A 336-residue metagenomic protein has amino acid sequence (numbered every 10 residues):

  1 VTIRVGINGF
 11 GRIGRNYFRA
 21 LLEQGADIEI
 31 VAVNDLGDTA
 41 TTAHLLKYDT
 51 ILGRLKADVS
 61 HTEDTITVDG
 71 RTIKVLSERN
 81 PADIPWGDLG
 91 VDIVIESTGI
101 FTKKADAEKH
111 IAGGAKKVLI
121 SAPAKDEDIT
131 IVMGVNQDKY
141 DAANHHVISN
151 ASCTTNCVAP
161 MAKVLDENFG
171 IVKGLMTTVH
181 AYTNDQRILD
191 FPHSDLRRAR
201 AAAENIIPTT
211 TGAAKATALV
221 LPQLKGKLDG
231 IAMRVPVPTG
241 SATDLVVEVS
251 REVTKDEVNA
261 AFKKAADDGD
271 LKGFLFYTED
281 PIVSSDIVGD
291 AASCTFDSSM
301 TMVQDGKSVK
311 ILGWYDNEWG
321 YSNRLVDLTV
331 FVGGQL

Functional and structural regions predicted by a protein language model:
V1-A199, V303, D327, Q335-L336: N-terminal Rossmann-like NAD(P) cofactor-binding subdomain of oxidoreductases, focused on the glycine-rich
N8, R12, A40, L89 (+11 more regions): Conserved active-site and cofactor/substrate-binding residues in soluble primary-metabolism enzymes
F18, E108, A159-D166, T177 (+7 more regions): Predominant activation on well-ordered alpha-helical scaffold segments within soluble catalytic domains
L36-D38, A124-K125, S152-T154, T178-D185 (+4 more regions): Glycine-rich beta-alpha junction loops
I66, I131-M133, V147, L189 (+5 more regions): Short clusters of hydrophobic/aromatic residues that line enzyme substrate/ligand-binding pockets
I129, E204, T243: Small-molecule pocket liners
E167-P238: Acidic, glycine-rich segments within the central catalytic cores of soluble metabolic enzymes that bind/position
G230, A242, V246-L336: C-terminal active-site/capping subdomain that shapes the small-molecule cofactor and substrate pocket of enzyme
